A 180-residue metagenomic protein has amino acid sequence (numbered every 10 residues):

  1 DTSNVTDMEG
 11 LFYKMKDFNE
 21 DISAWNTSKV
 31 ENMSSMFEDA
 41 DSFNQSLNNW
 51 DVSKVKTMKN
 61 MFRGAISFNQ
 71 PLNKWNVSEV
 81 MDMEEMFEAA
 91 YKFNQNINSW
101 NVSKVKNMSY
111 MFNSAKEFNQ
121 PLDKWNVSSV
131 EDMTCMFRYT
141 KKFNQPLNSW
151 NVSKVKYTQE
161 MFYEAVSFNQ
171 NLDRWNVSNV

Functional and structural regions predicted by a protein language model:
D1-V180: Negatively charged
